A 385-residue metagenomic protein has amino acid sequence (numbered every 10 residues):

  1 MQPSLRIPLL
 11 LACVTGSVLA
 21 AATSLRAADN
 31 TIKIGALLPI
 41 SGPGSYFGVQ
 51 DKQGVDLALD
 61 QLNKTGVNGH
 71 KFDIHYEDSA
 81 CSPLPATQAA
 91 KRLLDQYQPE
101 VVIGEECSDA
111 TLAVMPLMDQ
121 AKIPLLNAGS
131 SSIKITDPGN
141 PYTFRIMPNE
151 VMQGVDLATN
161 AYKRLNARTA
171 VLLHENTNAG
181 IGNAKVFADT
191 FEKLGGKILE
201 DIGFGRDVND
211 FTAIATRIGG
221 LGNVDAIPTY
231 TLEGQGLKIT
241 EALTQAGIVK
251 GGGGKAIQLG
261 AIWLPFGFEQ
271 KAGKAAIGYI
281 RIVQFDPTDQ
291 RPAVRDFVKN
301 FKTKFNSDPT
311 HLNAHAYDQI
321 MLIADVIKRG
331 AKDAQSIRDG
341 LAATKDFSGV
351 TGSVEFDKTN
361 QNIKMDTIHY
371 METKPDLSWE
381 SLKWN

Functional and structural regions predicted by a protein language model:
Q2-V14, A21-N385: Extracytosolic ligand-binding ectodomains
